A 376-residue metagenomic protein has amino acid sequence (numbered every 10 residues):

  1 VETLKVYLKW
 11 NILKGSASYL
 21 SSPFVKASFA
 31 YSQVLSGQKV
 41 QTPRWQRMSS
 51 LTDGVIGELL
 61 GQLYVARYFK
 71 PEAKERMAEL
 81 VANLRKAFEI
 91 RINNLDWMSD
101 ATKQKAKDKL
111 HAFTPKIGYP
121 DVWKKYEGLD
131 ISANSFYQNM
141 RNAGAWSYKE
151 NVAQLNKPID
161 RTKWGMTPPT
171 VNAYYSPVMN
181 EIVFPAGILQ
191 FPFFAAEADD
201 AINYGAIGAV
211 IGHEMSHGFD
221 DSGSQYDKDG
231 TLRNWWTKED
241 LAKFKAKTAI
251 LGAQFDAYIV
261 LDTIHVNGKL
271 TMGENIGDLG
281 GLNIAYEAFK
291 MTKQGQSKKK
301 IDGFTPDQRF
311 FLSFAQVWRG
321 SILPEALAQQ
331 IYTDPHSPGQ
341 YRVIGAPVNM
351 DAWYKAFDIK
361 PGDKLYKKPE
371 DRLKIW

Functional and structural regions predicted by a protein language model:
V1-E79, N83: Noncatalytic, helix-rich "gating/capping" subdomain that lines the substrate-entry/channel surface of large enzyme
A78-G208, H217-W376: Zinc-dependent metallohydrolase catalytic domains
